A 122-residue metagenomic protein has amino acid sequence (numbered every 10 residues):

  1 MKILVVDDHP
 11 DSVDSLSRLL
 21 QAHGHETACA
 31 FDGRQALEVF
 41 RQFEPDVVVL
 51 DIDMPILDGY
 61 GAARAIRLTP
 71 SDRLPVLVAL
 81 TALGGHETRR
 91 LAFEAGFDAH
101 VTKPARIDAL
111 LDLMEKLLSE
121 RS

Functional and structural regions predicted by a protein language model:
P10-A28: Two-component/phosphorelay signaling modules centered on CheY-like receiver
G24-F31, V39, V101: Short hydrophobic/Thr-rich beta-strand motif most characteristic of the beta2 strand and flanking loop of CheY-like
F43-V49: Active-site beta3 strand of CheY-like receiver
M54: Receiver (REC) domain active-site loop signature in two-component systems and cognate sites in sensor histidine kinases
V78-L80: Hydrophobic/aromatic residues positioned on beta-strands within the core alpha/beta folds
A82-E87: Conserved phosphotransfer active-site motifs of two-component signaling proteins, especially the receiver
A105-M114: C-terminal output helix
